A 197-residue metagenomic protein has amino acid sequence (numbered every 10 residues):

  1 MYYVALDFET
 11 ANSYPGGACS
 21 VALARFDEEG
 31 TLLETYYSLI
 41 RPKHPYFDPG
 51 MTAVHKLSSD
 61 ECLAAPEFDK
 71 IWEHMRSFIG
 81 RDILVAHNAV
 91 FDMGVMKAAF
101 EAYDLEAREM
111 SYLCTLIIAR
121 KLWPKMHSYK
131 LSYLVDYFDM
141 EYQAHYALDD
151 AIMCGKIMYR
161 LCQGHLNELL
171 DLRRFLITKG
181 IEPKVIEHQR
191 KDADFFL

Functional and structural regions predicted by a protein language model:
M1-E109, P124, L131-H145: Conserved non-catalytic scaffold segment of RNase H-like nuclease domains
D92, S111, D150-M153: Catalytic-loop motifs flanking and including active-site residues across diverse enzymes
M96, I118, C154-M158: Buried hydrophobic packing segments
A107-S111, Y129, L166-E168: Short, structured loop/turn "capping" segments at alpha-beta junctions
Y112-Y129: Short alpha-helix plus adjacent loop in nuclease-associated cores
A147-L161: Acidic, divalent-metal-coordinating active-site segment for phosphoryl/phosphodiester hydrolysis, typified by short
I157-L197: Acidic two-metal-ion nuclease catalytic site recognized across multiple nuclease folds, prominently DnaQ/RNase D-T
